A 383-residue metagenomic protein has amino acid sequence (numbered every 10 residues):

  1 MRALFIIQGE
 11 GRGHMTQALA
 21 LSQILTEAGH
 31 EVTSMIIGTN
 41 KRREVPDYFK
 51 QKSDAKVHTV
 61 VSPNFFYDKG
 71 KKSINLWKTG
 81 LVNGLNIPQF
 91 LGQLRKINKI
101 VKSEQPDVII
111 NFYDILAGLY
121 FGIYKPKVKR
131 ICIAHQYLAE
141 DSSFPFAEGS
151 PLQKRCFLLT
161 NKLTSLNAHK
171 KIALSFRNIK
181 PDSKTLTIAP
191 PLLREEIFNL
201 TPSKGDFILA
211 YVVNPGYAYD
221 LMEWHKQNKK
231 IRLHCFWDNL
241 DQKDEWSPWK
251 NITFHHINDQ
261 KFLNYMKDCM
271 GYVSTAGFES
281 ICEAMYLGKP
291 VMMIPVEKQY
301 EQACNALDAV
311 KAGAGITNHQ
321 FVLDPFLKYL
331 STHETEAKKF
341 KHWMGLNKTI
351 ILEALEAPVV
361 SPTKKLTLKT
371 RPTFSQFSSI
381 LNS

Functional and structural regions predicted by a protein language model:
I7-L19, N111: A short, glycine/small-residue-rich beta-strand->loop->alpha-helix junction that serves as a flexible
G9, E27-A28, V32-L85: Conserved nucleotide-sugar phosphate-binding/catalytic loop shared by glycosyltransferases and other
R43, I109-Y124: An aromatic- and histidine-rich active-site surface loop
K72-V108, I115-L116: Conserved nucleotide-sugar donor-binding subdomain of glycosyltransferases
I109-F112, N264-C304: A donor-sugar binding/catalytic signature common to diverse glycosyltransferases and related nucleotide-sugar
V128-I188: Active-site-proximal region of nucleotide-activated glycan assembly enzymes, centered on histidine/acidic-rich loops
L192-D268: Donor-nucleotide binding loops and adjacent catalytic segments primarily of GT-B fold Leloir glycosyltransferases
K328-S383: C-terminal amphipathic helix plus adjacent low-complexity, charged tail appended to glycosyltransferase catalytic
